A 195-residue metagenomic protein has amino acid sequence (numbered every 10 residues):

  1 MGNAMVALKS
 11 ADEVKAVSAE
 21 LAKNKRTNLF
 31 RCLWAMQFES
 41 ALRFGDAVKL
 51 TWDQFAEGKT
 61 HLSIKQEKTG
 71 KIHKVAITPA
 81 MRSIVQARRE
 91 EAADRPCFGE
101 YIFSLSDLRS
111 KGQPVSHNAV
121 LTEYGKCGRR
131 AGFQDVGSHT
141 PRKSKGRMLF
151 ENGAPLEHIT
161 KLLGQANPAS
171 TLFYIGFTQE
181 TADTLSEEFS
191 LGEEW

Functional and structural regions predicted by a protein language model:
M1-A16, S106-G112: Flexible interdomain linker/hinge and immediately adjacent N-terminus of the catalytic tyrosine-recombinase domain
A4, A16, G176-W195: DNA/chromatin major-groove-contacting recognition/catalytic segments
A11-S40: Basic, Lys/Arg- and aromatic-enriched nucleic-acid-binding interface segment
E13, K49-S83: Conserved tyrosine-mediated DNA breakage-rejoining catalytic core shared by Y-recombinases
A19-R26, F30, L121-K161: Short, basic (Lys/Arg/His-rich) helix/loop patches that form interaction surfaces in the mid-to-C-terminal regions
L33, A41, G45-L50, I159: Alpha-helix N-cap/helix-start motif at helix boundaries, enriched for small hydrophobics
Q54-G58, P155-I175, E180: Short, polar N-cap/turn motifs at the start of nucleic acid-interacting alpha helices
E67-R109: Basic, alpha-helical nucleic-acid-contacting "clamp/cap" segments
